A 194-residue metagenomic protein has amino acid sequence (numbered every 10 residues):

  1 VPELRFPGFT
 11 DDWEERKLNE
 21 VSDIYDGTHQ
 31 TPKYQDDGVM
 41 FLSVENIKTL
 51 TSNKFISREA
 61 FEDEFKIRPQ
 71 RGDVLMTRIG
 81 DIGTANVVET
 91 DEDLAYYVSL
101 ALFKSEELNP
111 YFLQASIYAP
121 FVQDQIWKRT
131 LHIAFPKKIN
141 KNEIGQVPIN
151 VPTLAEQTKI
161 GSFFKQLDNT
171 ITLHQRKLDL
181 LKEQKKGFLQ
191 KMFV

Functional and structural regions predicted by a protein language model:
V1-D11, R176-V194: Short amphipathic coiled-coil heptad-repeat segments
P2, E156-T170, H174-Q175: Extracellular/lumenal glycan-associated surfaces
R5-T28: Non-catalytic DNA-recognition/assembly elements of restriction-modification systems
S22, Q30-A60: DNA target-recognition patches
H29, L94-L100, H132-A155: A short glycine-rich beta-alpha junction/loop motif
S43-V44, K54, F61-V122: A short beta-sheet element
